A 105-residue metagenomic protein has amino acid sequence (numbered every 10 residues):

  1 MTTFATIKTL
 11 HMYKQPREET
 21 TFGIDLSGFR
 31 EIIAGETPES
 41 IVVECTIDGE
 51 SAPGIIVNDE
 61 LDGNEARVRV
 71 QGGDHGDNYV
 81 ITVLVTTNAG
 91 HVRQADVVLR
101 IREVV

Functional and structural regions predicted by a protein language model:
M1-E36, E103-V105: Predominantly extracytoplasmic/ectodomain segments of secreted and cell-surface proteins
E36-A52: Surface-exposed or secretory-pathway low-complexity segments enriched in glycine-proline and Ser/Thr/acidic residues
I47-G63: Low-complexity "stalk/linker" and mucin-like segments enriched in Ser/Thr/Pro/Ala/Gly
D59-D62, G73, T87, E103: Short proline/glycine- and polar residue-rich coil/turn motifs
R67-H75: Extracellular/luminal low-complexity segments enriched in Ser/Thr/Pro
D77-N88: A short beta-strand micro-motif common to beta-rich folds, especially ectodomain repeats
H91-E103: C-terminal edge beta-strand
